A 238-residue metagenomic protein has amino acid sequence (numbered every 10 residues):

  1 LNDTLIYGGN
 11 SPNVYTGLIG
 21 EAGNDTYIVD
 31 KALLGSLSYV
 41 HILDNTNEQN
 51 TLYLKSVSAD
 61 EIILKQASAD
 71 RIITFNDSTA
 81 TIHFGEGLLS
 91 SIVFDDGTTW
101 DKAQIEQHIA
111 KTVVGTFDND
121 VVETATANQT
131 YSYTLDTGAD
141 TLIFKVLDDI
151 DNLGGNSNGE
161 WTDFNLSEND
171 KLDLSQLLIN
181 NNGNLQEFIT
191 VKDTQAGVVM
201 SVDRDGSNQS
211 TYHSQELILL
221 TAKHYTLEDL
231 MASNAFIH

Functional and structural regions predicted by a protein language model:
L1-S68, S78-L88, A110-N184: Acidic, glycine-rich calcium-binding repeat modules characteristic of RTX/beta-roll and related beta-solenoid repeat
I72-T112, E187-H238: Low-complexity acidic/polar repeat-biased segments
